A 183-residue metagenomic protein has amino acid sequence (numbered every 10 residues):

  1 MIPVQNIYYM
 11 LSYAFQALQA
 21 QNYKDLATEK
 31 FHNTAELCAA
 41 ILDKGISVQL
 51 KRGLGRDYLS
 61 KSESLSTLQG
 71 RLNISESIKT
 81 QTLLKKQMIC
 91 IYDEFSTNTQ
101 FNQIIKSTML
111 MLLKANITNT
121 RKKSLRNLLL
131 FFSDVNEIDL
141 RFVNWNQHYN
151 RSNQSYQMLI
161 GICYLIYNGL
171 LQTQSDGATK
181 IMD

Functional and structural regions predicted by a protein language model:
M1-G177: Terminal, charged accessory segments of proteins
D183: Catalytic core segments in nucleotide and nucleic-acid processing enzymes
